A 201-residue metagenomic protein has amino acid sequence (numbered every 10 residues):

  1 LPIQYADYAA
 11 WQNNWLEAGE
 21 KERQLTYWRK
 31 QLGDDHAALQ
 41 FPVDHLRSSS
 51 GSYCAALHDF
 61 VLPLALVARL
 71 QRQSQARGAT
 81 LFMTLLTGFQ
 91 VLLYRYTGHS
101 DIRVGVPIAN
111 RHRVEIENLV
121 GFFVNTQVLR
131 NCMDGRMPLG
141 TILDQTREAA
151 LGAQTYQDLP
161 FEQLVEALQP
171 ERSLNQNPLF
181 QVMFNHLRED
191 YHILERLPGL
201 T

Functional and structural regions predicted by a protein language model:
Q4-G19, L25-D34, P42-S48, A55-T201: Adenylate-forming
